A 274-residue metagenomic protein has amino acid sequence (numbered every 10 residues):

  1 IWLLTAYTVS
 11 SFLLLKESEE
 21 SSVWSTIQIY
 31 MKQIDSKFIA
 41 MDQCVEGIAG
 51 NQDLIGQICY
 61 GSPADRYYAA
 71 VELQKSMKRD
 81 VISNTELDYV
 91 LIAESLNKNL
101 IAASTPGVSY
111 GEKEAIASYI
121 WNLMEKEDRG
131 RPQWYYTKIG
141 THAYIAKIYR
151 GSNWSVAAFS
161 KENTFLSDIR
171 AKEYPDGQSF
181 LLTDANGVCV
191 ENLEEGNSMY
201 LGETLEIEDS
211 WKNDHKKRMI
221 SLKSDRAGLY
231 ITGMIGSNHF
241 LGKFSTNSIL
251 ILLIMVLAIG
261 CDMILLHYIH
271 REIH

Functional and structural regions predicted by a protein language model:
I1-E17, S21, V256, G260: Extreme N-terminal signal-anchor transmembrane helix of membrane signaling/transducer proteins, especially in bacteria
S21-I120: Extracytoplasmic/periplasmic sensory segments of membrane signal-transduction proteins
V90-N97, S179-V190: Short hydrophobic alpha-helical segments used for membrane anchoring or interfacial signaling
A102-S104, S109-I120, K138-E173, E191 (+1 more regions): Conserved beta-strands of PAS-like sensory domains
W121-R150, Q178-L181, N186-G187, G196-T232: Membrane-proximal, non-catalytic sensory/regulatory domains of signal-transducing membrane proteins
K147-T164, N213-V256: Short, hydrophobic beta-strand elements of compact beta-sandwich sensory domains
A258-I273: Cytosolic-side ends of inner-membrane transmembrane helices, especially those that anchor bacterial signal-transduction
